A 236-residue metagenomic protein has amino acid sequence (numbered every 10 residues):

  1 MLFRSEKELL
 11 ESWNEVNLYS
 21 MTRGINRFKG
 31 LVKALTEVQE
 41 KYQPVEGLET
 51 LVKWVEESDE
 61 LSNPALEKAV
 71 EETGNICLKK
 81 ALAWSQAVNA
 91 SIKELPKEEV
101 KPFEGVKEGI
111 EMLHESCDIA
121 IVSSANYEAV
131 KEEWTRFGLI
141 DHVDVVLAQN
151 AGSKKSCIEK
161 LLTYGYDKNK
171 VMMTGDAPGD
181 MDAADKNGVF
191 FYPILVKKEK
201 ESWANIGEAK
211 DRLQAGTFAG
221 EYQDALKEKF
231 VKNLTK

Functional and structural regions predicted by a protein language model:
M1-L61, A65-L66, G207-A209: Conserved phosphoryl-transfer catalytic core
E8, G30, T50, A65 (+5 more regions): Exposed alpha-helical structural elements
L9-N17, V70, A81-S91, S156-I158 (+1 more regions): Generic hydrophobic, helix-prone segments enriched in Leu/Val/Ile
A34, W54, A69, A87 (+5 more regions): Residues that form generic nucleotide/phosphate-binding pockets
Y42-E104: Metal-dependent phosphoesterase signature
E98-D118, N126-K236: C-terminal cap/substrate-recognition subdomain and adjoining C-terminal extension of metal-dependent phosphatase-like
S123: Conserved phosphate-coupling serine/threonine residues in phosphotransfer and NTP-handling enzymes
